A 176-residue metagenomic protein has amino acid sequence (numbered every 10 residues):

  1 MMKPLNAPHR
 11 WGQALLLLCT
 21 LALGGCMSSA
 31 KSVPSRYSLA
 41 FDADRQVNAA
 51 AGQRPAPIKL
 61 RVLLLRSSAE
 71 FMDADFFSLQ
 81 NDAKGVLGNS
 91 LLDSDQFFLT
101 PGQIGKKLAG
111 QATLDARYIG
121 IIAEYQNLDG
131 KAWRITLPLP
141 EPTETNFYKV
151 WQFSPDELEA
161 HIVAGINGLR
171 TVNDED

Functional and structural regions predicted by a protein language model:
M2-L15: Bacterial N-terminal signal peptides that target proteins for export
A22-G25: C-terminal motif of bacterial Sec signal peptides marking the signal peptidase cleavage site
M27-A30: Bacterial signal peptide processing site
L39-A51: Short amphipathic, basic-aromatic surface patches that mediate peripheral association with negatively charged
G52-R61: Short coil-to-beta strand junction motifs in C2/discoidin
I104-A112: Exposed aromatic-hydrophobic patches
A116-Q126: A short, solvent-exposed beta-strand micro-motif common in secreted/extracellular proteins
R134-D176: Glycine-rich, aromatic-bearing surface loops/beta-hairpins
